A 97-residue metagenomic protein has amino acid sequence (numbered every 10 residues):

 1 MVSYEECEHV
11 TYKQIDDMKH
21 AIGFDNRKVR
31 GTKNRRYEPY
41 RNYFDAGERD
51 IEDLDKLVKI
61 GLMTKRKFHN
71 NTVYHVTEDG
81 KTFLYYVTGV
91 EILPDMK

Functional and structural regions predicted by a protein language model:
V2-I51: Short amphipathic alpha-helical interface segments
M18, M63, Y74-V76: Hydrophobic beta-strand residues in large extracellular and virion-surface proteins
A21-D25, G61-L62, V87: Generic structural signal for hydrophobic core residues of well-folded globular domains
R27-K28, M63, L93: A general structural signal for well-ordered secondary-structure junctions
D53-K56: Alpha-helical scaffold elements within enzyme catalytic domains, especially in hydrolases
V58-F68: A short, conserved structural fragment
T72-K97: Short, amphipathic alpha-helical interaction segments positioned at domain boundaries
